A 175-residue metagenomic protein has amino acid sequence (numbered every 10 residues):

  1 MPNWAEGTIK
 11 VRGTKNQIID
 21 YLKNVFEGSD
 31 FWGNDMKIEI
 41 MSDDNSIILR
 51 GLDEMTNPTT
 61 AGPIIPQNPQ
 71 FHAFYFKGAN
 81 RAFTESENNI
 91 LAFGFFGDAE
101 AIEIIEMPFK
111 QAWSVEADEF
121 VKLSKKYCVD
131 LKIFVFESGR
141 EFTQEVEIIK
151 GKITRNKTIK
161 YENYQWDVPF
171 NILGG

Functional and structural regions predicted by a protein language model:
M1-G175: Intrinsic low-complexity, intrinsically disordered or marginally ordered coil/linker segments
